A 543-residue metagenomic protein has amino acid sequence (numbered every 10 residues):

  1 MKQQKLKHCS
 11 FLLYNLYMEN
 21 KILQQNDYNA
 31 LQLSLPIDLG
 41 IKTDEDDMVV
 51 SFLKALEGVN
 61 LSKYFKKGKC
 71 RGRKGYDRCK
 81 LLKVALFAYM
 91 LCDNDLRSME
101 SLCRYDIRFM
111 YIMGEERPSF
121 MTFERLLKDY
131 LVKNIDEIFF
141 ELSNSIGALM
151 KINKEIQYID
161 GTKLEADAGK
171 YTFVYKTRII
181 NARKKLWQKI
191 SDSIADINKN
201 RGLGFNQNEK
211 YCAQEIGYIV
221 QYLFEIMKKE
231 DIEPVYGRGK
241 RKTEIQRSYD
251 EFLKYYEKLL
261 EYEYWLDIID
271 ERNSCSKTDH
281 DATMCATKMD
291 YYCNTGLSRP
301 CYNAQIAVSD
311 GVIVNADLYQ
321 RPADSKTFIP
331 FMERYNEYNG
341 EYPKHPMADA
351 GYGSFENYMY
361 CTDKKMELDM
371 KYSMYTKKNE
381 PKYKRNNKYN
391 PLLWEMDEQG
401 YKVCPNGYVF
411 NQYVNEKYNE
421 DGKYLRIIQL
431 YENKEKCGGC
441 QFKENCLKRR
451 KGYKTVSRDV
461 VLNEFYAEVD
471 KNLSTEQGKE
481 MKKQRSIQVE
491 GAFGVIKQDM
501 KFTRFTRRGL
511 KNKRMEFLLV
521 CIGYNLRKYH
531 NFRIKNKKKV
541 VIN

Functional and structural regions predicted by a protein language model:
Y14-Y17: Short, positively charged and aromatic/hydrophobic N-terminal segments
A30-D38: Short, contiguous pre-domain boundary segments
K42-L86, L91: Basic, short loop/linker segments at the boundary and entry of helix-turn-helix/winged-helix-like folds
N60, C70, R78, C103-M113 (+1 more regions): Helical catalytic core of nucleic-acid polymerases
A85, C92-Y105, E116-R117, M121-N543: Anion-binding and metal-coordination hotspots
